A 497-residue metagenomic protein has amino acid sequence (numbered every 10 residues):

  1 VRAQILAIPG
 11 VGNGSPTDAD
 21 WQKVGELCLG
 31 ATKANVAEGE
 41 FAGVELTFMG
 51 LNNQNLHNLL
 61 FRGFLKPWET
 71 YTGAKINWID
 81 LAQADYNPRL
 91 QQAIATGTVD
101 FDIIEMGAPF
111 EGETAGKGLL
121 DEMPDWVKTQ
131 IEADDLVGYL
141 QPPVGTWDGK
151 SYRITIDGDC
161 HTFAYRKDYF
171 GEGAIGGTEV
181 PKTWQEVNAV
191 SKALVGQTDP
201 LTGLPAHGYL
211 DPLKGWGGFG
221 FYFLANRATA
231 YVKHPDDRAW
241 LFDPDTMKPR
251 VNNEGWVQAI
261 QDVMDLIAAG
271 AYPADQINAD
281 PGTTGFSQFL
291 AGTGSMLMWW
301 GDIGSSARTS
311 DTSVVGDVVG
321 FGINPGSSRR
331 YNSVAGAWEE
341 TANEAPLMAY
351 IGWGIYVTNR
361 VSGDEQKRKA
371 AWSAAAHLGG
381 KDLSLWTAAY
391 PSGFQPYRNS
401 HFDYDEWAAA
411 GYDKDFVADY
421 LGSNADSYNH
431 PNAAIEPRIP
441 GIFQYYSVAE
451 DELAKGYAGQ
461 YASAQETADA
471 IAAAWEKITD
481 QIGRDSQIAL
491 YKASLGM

Functional and structural regions predicted by a protein language model:
I5-E40, G107-T162, G220-F223, Y231 (+3 more regions): Hinge/lid segment of periplasmic solute-binding proteins
P16, E26, G30-A34, S333-E340 (+2 more regions): Long, aromatic- and glycine/proline-rich binding clefts that accommodate carbohydrate-like moieties
T32-A37, Q54-I76, A449, A468: Short, polar/charged alpha-helical segment
A42-Q54, A74-I79, D102-I103, Y152 (+1 more regions): Short, well-ordered beta-strand elements
K66-G138, G171-K182, S287-Q288, S295-M296 (+3 more regions): Extracytoplasmic "Venus flytrap"/periplasmic binding protein-like
V144, G173, A269, T312-P396: Extracytoplasmic/periplasmic substrate-recognition and gating elements
W147-I156, H161, E186-K248, M264 (+1 more regions): Extracytoplasmic/periplasmic solute-binding protein
N188-A193, A239-N278, I323-R329: Glycine-centered hinge/linker elements that transmit conformational signals in sensory and ligand-binding systems
